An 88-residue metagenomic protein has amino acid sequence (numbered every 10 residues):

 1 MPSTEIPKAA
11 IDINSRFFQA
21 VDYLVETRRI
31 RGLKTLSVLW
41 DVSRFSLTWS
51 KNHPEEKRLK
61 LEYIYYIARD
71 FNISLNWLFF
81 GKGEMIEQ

Functional and structural regions predicted by a protein language model:
M1-T35: A short, Lys/Arg-rich alpha-helix, primarily the initiator
R16-A20, S46, Y63-Y66: Pre-recognition alpha-helix immediately N-terminal to the DNA-recognition helix within helix-turn-helix or winged-helix
I30, H53-R69, M85: Short, basic-rich loop-to-helix N-cap that marks the start of a DNA-contacting helix
G32-L39, I67: Short alpha-helical "recognition helix" segments of helix-turn-helix
L36-S37, L47-S50, L78: Conserved hydrophobic/aromatic packing and binding residues within compact polymer-binding modules
D41-L59: Recognition helix of helix-turn-helix/homeodomain-like DNA-binding domains that insert into the DNA major groove
N72-Q88: Short C-terminal boundary/hinge segments that cap the last helix of small helical domains
